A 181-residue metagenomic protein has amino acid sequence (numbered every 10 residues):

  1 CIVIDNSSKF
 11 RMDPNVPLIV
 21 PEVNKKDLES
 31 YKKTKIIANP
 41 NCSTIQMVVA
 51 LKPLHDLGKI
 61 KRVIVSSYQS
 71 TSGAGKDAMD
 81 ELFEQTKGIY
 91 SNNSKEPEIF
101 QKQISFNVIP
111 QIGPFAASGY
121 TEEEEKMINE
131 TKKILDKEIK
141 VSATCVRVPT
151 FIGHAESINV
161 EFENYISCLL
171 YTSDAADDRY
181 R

Functional and structural regions predicted by a protein language model:
C1-I104, K140, R181: N-terminal Rossmann-like NAD(P) cofactor-binding subdomain of oxidoreductases, focused on the glycine-rich
N39-C42, F100, G119, E123 (+1 more regions): Catalytic cores of large soluble enzymes that bind and process phosphate-bearing ligands
C42-S43, S67-A74, V108-F115, C145-T150 (+1 more regions): Glycine-rich beta-alpha junction loops
V108-C145, T150: Oxyanion-binding "anion nests"
I152-S157: Conserved glycine-rich beta-strand-loop-beta hairpin in the small C-terminal domain of fold type I
Y165-L170: Short, conserved charged micro-motifs
Y171-R181: Single conserved hydrophobic/aromatic residue that forms the stacking wall/gate of nucleotide- or nucleobase-binding
